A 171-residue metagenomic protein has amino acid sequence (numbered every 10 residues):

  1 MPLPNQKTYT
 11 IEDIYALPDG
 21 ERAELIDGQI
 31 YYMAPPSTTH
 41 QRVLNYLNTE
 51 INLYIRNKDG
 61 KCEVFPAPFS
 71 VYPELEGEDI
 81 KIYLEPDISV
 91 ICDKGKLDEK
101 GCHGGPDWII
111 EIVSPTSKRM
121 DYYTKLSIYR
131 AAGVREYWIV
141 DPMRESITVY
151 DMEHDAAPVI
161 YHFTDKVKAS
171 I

Functional and structural regions predicted by a protein language model:
M1-I171: Gly/Pro/Ser/Thr-rich low-complexity, intrinsically disordered segments predominantly at protein N-termini
